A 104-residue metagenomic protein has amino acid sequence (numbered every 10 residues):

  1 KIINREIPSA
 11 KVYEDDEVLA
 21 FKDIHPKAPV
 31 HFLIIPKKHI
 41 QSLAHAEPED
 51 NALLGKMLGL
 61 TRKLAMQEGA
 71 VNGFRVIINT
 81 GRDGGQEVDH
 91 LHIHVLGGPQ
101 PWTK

Functional and structural regions predicted by a protein language model:
K1-K104: HIT superfamily nucleotide-processing domains
